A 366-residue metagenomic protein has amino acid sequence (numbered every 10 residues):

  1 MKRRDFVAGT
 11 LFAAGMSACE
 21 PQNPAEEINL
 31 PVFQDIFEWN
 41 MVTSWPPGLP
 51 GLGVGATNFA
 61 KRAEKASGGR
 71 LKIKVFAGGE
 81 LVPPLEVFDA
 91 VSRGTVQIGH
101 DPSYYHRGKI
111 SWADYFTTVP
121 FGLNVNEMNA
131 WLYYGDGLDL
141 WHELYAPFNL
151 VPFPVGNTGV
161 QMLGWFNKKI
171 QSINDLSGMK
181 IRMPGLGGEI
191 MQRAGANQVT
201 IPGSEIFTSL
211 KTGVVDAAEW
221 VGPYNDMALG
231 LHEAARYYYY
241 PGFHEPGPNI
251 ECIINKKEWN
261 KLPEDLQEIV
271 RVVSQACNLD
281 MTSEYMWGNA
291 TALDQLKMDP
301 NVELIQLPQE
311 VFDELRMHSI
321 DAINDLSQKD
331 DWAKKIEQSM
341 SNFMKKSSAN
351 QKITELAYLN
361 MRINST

Functional and structural regions predicted by a protein language model:
K2-M128, Y145-A146, L150-T366: N-terminal secretory/targeting leader peptides
E127-H142: A gly/proline- and charged-residue-enriched helix-loop-helix capping module
